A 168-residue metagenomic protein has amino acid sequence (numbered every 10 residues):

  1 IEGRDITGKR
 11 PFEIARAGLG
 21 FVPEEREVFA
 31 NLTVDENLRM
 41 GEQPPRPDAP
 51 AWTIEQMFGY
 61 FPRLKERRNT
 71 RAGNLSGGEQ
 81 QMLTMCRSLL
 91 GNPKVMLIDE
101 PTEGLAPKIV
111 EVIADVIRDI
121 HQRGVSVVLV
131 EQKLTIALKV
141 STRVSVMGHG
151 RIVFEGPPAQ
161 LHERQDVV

Functional and structural regions predicted by a protein language model:
E2-R16, P157-A159: ABC ATPase NBD Q-loop/coupling interface
K9-P11, V34-W52, Y60-K65, N69 (+1 more regions): ABC-type ATPase nucleotide-binding domains, specifically the catalytic core motifs of the NBD
R71-L75: Conserved ABC ATPase signature
S88-L89: ABC ATPase C-loop
N92: Conserved catalytic motifs of ABC-family nucleotide-binding domains
M96-E100: Catalytic Walker B motif of ABC-type/P-loop ATPase nucleotide-binding domains
V110-R123: Helical segment within the ABC ATPase nucleotide-binding domain
